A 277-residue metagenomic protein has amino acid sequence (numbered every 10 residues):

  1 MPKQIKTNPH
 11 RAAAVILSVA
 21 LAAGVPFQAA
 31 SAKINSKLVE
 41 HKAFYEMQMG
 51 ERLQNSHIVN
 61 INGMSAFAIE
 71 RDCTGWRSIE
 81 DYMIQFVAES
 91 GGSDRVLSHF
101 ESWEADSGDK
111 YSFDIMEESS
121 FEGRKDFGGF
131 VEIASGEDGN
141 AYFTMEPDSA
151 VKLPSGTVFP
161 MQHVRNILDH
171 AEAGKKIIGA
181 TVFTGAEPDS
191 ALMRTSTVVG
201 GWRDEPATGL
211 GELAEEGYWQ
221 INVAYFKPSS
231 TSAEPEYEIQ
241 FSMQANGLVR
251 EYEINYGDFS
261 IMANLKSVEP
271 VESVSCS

Functional and structural regions predicted by a protein language model:
P2-I16: Bacterial N-terminal signal peptides that target proteins for export
A14-G24: Bacterial N-terminal signal peptides
A30-S93: N-terminal cleavable signal peptides for secretion/export
K37-E46, T74-I79, G108-D114, A214-A224 (+1 more regions): Short, hydrophobic/aromatic-rich segments at coil-to-beta transitions
G63-I69, L97-E104, V131, I239-S242: Hydrophobic/aromatic beta-strand elements that line small-molecule binding cavities or substrate pockets in beta-rich
R71-C73, D106, A245: A generic beta-sheet turn/junction motif
E80-E132: Hydrophobic/aromatic-rich structural module bridging two neighboring secondary-structure elements via a short loop
D114-S277: Mature, soluble, non-transmembrane domains
